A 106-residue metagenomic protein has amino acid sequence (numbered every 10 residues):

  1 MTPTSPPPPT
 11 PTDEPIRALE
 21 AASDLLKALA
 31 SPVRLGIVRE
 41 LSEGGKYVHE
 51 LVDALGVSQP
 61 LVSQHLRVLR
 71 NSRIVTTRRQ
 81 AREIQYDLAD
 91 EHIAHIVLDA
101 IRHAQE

Functional and structural regions predicted by a protein language model:
M1-A21, R39, H92-E106: Amphipathic alpha-helical dimerization/coiled-coil segments that flank or bridge DNA-binding/regulatory modules
D13-I16, E20-P60, Q80, I84-H92: N-terminal helix-turn-helix DNA-binding core of bacterial DNA-binding proteins
G45-K46, R70, I101: Residue-level detector of secondary-structure transition/capping positions
D53, Q64, R70-N71: Alpha-helical residues within the helix-turn-helix
